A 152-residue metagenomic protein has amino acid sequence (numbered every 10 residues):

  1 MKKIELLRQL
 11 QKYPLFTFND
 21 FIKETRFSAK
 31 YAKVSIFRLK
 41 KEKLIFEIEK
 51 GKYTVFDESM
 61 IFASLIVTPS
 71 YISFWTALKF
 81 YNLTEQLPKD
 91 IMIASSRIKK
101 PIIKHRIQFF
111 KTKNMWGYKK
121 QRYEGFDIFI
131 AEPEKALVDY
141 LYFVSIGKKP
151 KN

Functional and structural regions predicted by a protein language model:
M1-Y71: Short beta-edge/loop segments at beta->alpha junctions of small alpha/beta modules that act as binding/recognition
T54-N152: Nucleic-acid-binding surface
